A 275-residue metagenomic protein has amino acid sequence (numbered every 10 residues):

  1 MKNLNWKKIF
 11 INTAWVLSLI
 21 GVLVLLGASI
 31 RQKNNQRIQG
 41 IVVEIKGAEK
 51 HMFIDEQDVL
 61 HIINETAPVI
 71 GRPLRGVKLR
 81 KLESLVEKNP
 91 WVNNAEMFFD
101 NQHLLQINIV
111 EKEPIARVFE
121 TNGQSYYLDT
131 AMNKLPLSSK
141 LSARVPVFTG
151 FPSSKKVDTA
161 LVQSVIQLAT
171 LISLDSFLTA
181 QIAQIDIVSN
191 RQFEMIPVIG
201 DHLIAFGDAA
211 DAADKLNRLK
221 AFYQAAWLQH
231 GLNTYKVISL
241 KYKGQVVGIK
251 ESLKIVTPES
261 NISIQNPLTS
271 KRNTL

Functional and structural regions predicted by a protein language model:
K2-R72: N-terminal membrane-targeting segments
I38-G40, D100-L104, T121-G123, K140-V145 (+6 more regions): Extracytoplasmic
V42-K46, N94-F98, L104-V110, Y126-Y127 (+6 more regions): Soluble periplasmic/extracytoplasmic beta-strand elements of cell-envelope proteins
A48-P90, S139-Q167, G207, D214 (+1 more regions): Periplasmic/extracytosolic POTRA-like scaffold domains at the N-termini of outer-membrane and outer-envelope
K50, N93-N94, L104, E113-R117 (+8 more regions): Short beta-strands and strand-coil junctions in structured, solvent-facing domains, enriched
K81-A131, V237, N273-L275: Structured, soluble extracytoplasmic/luminal domains of envelope-associated proteins
N108-I187, I196, L203-I204: Extracytoplasmic segments of membrane-associated envelope/inner-membrane machinery
F206-L275: Extracytoplasmic/luminal low-complexity segments enriched in Pro/Gly and acidic/polar residues that act as flexible
